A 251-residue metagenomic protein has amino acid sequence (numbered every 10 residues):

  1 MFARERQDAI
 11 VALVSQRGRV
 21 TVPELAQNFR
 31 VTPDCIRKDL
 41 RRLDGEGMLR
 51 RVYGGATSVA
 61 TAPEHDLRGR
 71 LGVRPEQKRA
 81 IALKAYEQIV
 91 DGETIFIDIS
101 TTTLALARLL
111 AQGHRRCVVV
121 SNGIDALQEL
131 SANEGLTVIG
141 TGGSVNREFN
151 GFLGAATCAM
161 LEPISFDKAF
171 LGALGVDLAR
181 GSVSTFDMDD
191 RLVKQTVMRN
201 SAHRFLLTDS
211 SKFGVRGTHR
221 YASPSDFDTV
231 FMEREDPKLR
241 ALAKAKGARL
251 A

Functional and structural regions predicted by a protein language model:
F2-S15, R19-L25, R30, D125-A251: Conserved phosphate- and dinucleotide-binding cores of soluble alpha/beta proteins, encompassing both enzyme active
F2-T101, R108-R115, S131-L136: HTH-adjacent hinge/linker in prokaryotic transcriptional regulators
P33, K38, S121, F186-D189: Intrinsic-disorder/low-complexity regions
G45, P75, S121, G151-F152 (+1 more regions): Short, intrinsically disordered/low-complexity patches at protein termini and at juxtamembrane boundaries
I97-D98, S121, M232: Short beta-strand scaffold positions
T103, G123: Conserved SAM/SAH-binding loop
C117-V119: Beta-solenoid repeat scaffold
